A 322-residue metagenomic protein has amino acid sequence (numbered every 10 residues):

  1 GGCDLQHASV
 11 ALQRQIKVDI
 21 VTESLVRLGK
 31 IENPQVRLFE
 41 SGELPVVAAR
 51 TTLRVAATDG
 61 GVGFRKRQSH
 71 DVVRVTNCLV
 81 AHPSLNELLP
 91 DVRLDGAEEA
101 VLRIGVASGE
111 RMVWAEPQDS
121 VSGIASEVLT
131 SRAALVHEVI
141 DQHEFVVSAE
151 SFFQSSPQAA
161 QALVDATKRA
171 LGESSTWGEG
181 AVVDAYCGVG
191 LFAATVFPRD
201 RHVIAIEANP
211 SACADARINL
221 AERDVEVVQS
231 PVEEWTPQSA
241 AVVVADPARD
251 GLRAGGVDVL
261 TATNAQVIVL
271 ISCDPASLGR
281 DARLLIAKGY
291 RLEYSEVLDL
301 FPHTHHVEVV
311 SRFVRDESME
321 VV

Functional and structural regions predicted by a protein language model:
G1-A245, D250-G256, V322: Accessory RNA-recognition modules of RNA-modification enzymes
T22, E40, L94, I104-A107 (+5 more regions): A sequence-level detector of short, solvent-exposed, charge-rich linear segments
R50-T52, H306-S311: Short hydrophobic/aromatic beta-strand or adjacent loop that forms the aromatic wall/cage of a ligand/substrate-binding
A57, F313-V314: Short beta-strand-to-turn element immediately C-terminal to the catalytic PLP-Schiff-base lysine in fold type I
A115, V310-F313: Short beta-strand element of the conserved SAM-dependent methyltransferase core
V228-V309, E320: S-adenosylmethionine
V297, V314-R315: Binuclear metal-ion centers of metallo-dependent hydrolases, dominated by the metallo-beta-lactamase
D316-V322: Rossmann-like AdoMet/SAM-dependent catalytic core
